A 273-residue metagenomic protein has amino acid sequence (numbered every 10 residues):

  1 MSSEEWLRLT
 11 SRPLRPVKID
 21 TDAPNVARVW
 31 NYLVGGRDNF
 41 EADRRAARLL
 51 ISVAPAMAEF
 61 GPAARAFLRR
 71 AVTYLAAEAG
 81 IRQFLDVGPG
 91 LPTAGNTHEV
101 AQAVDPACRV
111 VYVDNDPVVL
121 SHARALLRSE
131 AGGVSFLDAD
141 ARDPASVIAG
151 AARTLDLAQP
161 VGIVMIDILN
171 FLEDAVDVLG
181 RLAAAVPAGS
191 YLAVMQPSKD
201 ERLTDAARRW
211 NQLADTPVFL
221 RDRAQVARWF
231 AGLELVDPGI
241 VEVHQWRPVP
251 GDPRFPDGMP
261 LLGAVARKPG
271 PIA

Functional and structural regions predicted by a protein language model:
M1-A139, P144-A145, G150-L157, A183: Rossmann-like AdoMet
A141-R142, A151-V176: A short SAM/SAH-binding and catalytic strip from SAM-dependent methyltransferases
V161-M165, V178-L179, V186-P197: Conserved beta-strand signature within the Rossmann-like core of class I S-adenosyl-L-methionine
I168-F171, P197-E201: Short "lid" loop at the C-terminus of a central beta-strand within the Rossmann-like core of SAM-dependent
L182-A183, F230: Class I S-adenosylmethionine-dependent transferase superfamily signal
K199-D215: Short, glycine-/aromatic-enriched active-site segment of Class I SAM-dependent methyltransferases
P217-I240: Short alpha-helix
G239, H244-A273: Core SAM-dependent methyltransferase catalytic element
